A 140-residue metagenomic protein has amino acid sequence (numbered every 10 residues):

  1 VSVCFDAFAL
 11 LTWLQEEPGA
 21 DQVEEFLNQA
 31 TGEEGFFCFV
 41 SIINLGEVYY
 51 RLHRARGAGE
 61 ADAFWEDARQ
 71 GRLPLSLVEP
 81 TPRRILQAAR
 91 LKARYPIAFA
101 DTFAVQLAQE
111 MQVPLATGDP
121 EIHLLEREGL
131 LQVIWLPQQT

Functional and structural regions predicted by a protein language model:
V1-V40, H53-E66, Q139-T140: Short, well-structured N-terminal submotif of metal-dependent ribonuclease cores
S2, G71, L75-V78, V105-T140: Acidic, PIN/NYN-like endoribonuclease modules and their adjacent C-terminal/linker elements
A9-L10, N44, R84, A104 (+1 more regions): Alpha-helix capping/helix-boundary segments
S41, A100, G118: Replace "coordinates the UDP/GDP/TDP-sugar" with "coordinates nucleotide-activated sugar donors
Y50-H53, Q109: Short glycine/serine- and small hydrophobic-enriched flexible loop segments
R69-A93: Acidic catalytic patch
P96: Aromatic "clamp/platform" in nucleotide-sugar-dependent glycosyltransferases that forms part of the donor/acceptor
